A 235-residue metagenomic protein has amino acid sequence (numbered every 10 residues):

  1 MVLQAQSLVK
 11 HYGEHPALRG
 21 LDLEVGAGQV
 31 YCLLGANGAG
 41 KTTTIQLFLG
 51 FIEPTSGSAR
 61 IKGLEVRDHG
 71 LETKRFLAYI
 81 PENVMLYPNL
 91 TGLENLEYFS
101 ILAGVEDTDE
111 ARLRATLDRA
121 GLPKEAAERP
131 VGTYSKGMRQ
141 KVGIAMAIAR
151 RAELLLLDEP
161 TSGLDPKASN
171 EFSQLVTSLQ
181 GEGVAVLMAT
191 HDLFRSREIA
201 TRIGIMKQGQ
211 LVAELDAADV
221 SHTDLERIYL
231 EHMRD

Functional and structural regions predicted by a protein language model:
G57-D68, T73: Conserved ABC transporter NBD signature motif
E97, I101-G104, T108-A126: Conserved ABC ATPase "signature" region
P130-Y134: Conserved ABC ATPase signature
L155-D158: Catalytic Walker B motif of ABC-type/P-loop ATPase nucleotide-binding domains
S196-E198: A short, surface-exposed alpha-helical micro-motif characterized by mixed small hydrophobic and charged/polar residues
